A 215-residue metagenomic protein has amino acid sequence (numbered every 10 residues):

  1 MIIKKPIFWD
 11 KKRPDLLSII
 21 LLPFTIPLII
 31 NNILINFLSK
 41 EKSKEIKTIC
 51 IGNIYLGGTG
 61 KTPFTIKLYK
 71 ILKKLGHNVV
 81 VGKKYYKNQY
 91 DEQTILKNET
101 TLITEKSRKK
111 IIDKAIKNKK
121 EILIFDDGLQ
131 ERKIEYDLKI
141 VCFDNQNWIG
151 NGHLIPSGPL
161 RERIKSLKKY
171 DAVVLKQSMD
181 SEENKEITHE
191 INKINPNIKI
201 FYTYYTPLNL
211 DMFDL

Functional and structural regions predicted by a protein language model:
M1-L17, K40, K73-N78, K117-K119 (+4 more regions): Short, Lys/Arg-enriched, disordered terminal segments
I2-T48: A transmembrane-helix-recognition feature enriched in membrane-embedded lipid enzymes and envelope glyco-/phospholipid
N36-N88, D180, M212: Walker A (P-loop) phosphate-binding motif
G52, K83, F143, Q177 (+1 more regions): Short beta-strand/turn micro-motifs composed of small residues that flank or help shape donor/cofactor-binding pockets
H77-V79, K139, I200: Hydrophobic anchor at the start of a short beta-strand that flanks the dinucleotide cofactor-binding loop
K87-N195: Phosphate/Mg2+-binding loops and adjacent switch elements in nucleotide/diphosphate-handling enzyme cores
I200-L208: Beta-strand-loop-alpha "switch" segments that mediate conformational coupling across diverse proteins
P207-L215: Acidic anion/phosphate-binding donor-loop and adjacent secondary structure in glycosyltransferase catalytic cores
